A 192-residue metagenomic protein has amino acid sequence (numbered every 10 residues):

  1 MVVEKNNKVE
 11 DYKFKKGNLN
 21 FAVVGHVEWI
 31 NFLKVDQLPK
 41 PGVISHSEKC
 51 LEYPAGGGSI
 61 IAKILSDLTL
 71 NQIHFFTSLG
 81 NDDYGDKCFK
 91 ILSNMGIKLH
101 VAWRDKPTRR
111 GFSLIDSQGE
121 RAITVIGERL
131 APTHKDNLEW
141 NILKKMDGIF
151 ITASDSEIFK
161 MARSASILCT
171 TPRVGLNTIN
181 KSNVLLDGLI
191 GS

Functional and structural regions predicted by a protein language model:
M1-H74: Glycine-rich phosphate/adenosyl-contacting loop at the front of the ribokinase-like
V3-N7, E128-T133, C169-V174: Short gly/ser/thr-rich secondary-structure transition/capping motifs
E10-Y12, I64, A102, D136-I142 (+2 more regions): Short, flexible, glycine/charge-rich loop motifs used to bind or transfer phosphoryl groups or to couple energy/partner
N18, P41-K49, I64-G148: Conserved N-terminal subdomain of the carbohydrate kinase-like
V23, F75-T77, T170, L189: Structural beta-sheet core signal
V27-E28, K49-E52, G127-L130, P172-N177: Short, acidic/turn-prone active-site loops that include or flank metal/cofactor- and phosphate-binding residues
L33, A55-G56, T133-H134, L176-L186: Short, charged, surface-exposed secondary-structure boundary motifs
M146-S192: Conserved beta-alpha-beta core of the PfkB/ribokinase-like small-molecule kinase fold
